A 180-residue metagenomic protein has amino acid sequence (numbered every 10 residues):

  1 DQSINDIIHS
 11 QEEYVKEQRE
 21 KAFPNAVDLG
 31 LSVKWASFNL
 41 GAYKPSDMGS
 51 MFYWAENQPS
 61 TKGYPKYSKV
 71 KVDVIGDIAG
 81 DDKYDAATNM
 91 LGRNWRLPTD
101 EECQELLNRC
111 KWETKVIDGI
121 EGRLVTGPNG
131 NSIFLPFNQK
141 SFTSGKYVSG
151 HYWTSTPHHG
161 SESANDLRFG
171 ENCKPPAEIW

Functional and structural regions predicted by a protein language model:
D1-R19: N-terminal Sec-dependent export signals
I8, F23, D28-W180: C-terminal, surface-exposed recognition/capping segments
